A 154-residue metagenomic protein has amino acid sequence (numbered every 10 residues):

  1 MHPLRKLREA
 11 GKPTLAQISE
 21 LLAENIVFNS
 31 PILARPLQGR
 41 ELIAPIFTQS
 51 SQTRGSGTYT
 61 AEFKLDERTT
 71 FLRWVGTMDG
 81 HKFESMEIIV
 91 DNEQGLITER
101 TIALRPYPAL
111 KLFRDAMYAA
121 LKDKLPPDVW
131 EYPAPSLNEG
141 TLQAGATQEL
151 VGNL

Functional and structural regions predicted by a protein language model:
M1-L154: C-terminal and inter-domain tail/linker signature
